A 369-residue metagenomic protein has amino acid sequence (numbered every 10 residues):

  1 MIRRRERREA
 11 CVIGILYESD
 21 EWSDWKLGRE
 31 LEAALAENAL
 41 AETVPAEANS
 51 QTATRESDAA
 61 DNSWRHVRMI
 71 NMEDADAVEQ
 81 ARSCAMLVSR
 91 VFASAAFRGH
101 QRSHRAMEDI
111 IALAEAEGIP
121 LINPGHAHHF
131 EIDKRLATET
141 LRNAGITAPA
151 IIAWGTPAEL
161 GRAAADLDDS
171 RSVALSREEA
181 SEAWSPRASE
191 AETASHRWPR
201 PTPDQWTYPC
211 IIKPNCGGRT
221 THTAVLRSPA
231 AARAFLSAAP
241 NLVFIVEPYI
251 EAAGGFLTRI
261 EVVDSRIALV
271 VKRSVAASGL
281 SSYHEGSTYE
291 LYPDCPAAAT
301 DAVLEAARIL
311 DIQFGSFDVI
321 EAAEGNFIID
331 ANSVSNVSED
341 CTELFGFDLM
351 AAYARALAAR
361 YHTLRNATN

Functional and structural regions predicted by a protein language model:
I2-R7, I13-Y17, A116-G118, G125-G255 (+3 more regions): Active-site nucleotide/adenylate-binding loops and adjacent lid/helix of ATP-dependent enzymes
D20-E42, E47, Q51-D166, R171-A174 (+2 more regions): Conserved N-proximal alpha/beta basic substrate-recognition cap immediately N-terminal to, or forming the N-lobe
C84-S89, I260-V262, G325-E339: A short beta-strand motif that forms the metal-chelation/ATP-contact edge of phosphoryl-transfer active sites
F92-A95, N215-G217, V334: Short glycine-rich anion-binding loops that position phosphate/pyrophosphate groups of nucleotides and phosphorylated
C210, A268-L269, G315, F327-D330: Protein kinase-like catalytic core scaffold
C216, T221-L310: Phosphate-binding site of ATP-dependent enzymes
A277-E285, V337-G346: A short, polar/charged loop-to-alpha-helix boundary motif
L280-I328, L349-A367: A long amphipathic alpha-helix within ATP-dependent nucleotide-binding catalytic cores
